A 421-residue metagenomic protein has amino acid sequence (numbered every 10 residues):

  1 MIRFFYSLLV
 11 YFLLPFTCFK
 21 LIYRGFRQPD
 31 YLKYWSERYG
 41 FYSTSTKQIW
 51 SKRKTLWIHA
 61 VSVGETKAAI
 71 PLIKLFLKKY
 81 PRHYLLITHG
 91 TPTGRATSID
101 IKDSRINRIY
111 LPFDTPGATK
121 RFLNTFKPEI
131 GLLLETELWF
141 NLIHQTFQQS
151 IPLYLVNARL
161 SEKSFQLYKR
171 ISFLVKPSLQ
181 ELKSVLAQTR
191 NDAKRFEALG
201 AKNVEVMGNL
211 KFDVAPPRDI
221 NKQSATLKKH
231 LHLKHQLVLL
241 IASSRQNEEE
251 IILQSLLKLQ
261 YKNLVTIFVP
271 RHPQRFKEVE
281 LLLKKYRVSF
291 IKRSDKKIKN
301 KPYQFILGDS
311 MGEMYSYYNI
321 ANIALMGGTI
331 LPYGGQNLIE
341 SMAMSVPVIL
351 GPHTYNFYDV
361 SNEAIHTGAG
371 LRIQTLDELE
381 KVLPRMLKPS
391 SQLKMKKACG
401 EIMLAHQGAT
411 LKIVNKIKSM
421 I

Functional and structural regions predicted by a protein language model:
M1-I421: Nucleotide-activated sugar donor-binding and catalytic core shared by glycosyltransferases and related lipid-linked
